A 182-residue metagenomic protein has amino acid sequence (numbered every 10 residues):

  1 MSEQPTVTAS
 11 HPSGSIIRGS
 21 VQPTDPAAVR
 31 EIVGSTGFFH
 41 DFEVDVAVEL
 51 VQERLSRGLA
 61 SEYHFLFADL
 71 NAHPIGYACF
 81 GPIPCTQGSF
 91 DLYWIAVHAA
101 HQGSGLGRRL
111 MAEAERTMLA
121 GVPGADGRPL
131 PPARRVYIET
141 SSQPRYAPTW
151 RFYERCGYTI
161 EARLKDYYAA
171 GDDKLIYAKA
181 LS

Functional and structural regions predicted by a protein language model:
M1-T24, K179-S182: Conserved N-terminal entry element of GNAT/NAT acetyltransferase domains
Q4-S10, A120-P132: Intrinsically disordered, low-complexity terminal tails and inter-domain linkers enriched for S/T/G/P/D/E
G19-Q102, R108-E113, T117-G124, R163 (+1 more regions): Acetyl-CoA-dependent GNAT
Y63, D172-I176: Short hydrophobic/aromatic beta-strand or adjacent loop that forms the aromatic wall/cage of a ligand/substrate-binding
Q87-S89, W150, E161, Y167 (+1 more regions): A short, glycine- and basic residue-enriched loop/turn that sits immediately adjacent to a domain's principal
W94-A96, Y137-E139, I176: Short aromatic/hydrophobic contact patches that present stacked aromatics for nucleic-acid/ligand binding
Q102, G127-T149, Y167-D172: Conserved beta-strand-loop-alpha-helix junction that forms the acyl-donor binding cleft
Y153, Y158: Conserved active-site tyrosine of GNAT-family acetyltransferases
